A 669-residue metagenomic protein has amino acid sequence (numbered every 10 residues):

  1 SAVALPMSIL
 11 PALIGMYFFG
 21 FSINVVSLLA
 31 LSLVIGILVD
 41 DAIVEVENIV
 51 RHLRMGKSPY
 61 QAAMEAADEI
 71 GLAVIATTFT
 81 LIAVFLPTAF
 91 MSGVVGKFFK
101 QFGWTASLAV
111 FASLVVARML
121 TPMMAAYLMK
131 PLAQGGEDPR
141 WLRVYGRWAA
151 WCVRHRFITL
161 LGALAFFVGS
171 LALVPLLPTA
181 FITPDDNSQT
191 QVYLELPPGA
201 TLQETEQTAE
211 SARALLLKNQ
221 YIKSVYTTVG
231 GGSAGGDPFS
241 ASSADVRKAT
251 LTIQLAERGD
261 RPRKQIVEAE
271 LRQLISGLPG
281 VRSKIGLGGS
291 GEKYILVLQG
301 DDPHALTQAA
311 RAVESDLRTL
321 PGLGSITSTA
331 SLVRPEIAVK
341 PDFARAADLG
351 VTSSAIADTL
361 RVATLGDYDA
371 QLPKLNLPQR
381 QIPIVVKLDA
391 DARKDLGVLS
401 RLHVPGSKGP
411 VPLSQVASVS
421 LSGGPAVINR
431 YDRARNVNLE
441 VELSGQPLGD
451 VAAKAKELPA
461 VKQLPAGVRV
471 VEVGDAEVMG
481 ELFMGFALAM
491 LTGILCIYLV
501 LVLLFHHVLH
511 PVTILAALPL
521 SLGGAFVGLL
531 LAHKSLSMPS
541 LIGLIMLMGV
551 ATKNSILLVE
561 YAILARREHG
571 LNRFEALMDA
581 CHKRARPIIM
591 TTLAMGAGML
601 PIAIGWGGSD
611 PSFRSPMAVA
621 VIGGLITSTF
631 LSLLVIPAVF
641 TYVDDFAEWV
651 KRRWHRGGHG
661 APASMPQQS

Functional and structural regions predicted by a protein language model:
S1-R51, S58, F90, L108 (+5 more regions): Hydrophobic transmembrane alpha-helices and their membrane-interface caps in long multi-pass transport proteins
A2, P6, G15, D40 (+31 more regions): Residue-level signature of catalytic and energy-coupling elements of molecular machines, predominantly ATP/GTP-dependent
Y17, F21, A89-F98, L164-A200 (+4 more regions): Transmembrane helices with small-residue packing motifs
I35-I49, G71-F90, K97-E137, L251 (+6 more regions): Transmembrane alpha-helices and their membrane-interface boundaries in multi-pass membrane transporters and channels
G56, Y60, L132-V144, V468 (+1 more regions): Short, membrane-interfacial amphipathic segments enriched in basic
I70, G135-I182, K223, L296 (+3 more regions): Signature of alpha-helical transmembrane segments and their immediate interfacial
W104, G480-C496, V619: N-terminal membrane-entry
L160, A172, L176, Q191 (+6 more regions): Surface-exposed amphipathic alpha-helical segments in non-transmembrane regions that serve as interaction surfaces
